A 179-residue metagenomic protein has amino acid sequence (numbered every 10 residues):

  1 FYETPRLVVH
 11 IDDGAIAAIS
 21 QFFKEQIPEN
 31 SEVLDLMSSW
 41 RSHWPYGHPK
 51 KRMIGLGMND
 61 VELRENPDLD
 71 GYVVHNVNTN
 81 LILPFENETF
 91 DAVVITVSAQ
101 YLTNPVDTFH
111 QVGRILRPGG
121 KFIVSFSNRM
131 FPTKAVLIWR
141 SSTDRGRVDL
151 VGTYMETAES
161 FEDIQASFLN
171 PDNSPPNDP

Functional and structural regions predicted by a protein language model:
T4-A18: Conserved SAM-binding loop and adjacent beta-strand
I16-P84: Class I SAM-dependent methyltransferase SAM/SAH-binding core
A18, S142-N170: Short alpha-helix
D91-V106: A short SAM/SAH-binding and catalytic strip from SAM-dependent methyltransferases
V106-K121: A short glycine-rich, Lys/Arg-flanked "PGG" loop and its adjoining helix->strand segment in the class I
K121-T153: Conserved class I S-adenosyl-L-methionine
E159-S160, S174-P179: Core SAM-dependent methyltransferase catalytic element
